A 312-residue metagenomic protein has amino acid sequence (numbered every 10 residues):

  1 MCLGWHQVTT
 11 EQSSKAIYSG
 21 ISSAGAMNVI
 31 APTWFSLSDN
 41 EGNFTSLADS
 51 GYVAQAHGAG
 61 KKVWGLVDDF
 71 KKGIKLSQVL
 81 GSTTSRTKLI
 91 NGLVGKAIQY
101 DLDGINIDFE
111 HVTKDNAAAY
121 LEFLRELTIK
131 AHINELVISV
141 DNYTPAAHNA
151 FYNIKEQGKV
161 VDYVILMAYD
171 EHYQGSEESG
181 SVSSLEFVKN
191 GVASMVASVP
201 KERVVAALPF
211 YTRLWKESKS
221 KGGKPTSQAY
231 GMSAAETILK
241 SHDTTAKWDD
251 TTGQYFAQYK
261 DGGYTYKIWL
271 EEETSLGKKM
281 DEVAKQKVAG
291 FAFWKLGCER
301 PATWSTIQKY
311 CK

Functional and structural regions predicted by a protein language model:
M1-G92: Glycan-recognition patch characteristic of GH18 chitinases/ENGases and related GlcNAc/peptidoglycan-binding proteins
H6-V8, W34, G65-D69, F109-H111 (+4 more regions): A cross-domain feature marking catalytic cores of carbohydrate-active enzymes and several ubiquitous metabolic/repair
T9-A24, G81-Q99, A146-I154, L270-A284: Short, acidic/polar
I30, I107, V164, A206 (+2 more regions): Conserved, mostly hydrophobic/aromatic
D39-N40, N91, K114-S241: Substrate-binding surface in catalytic domains of secreted glycosidases
G58-K61, N116-A118, E122, L127-I129 (+3 more regions): Short acidic, glycine/proline-enriched helix-loop-strand junctions
F210-D281, C311: Glycan-binding loop/region signatures in secreted carbohydrate-active enzymes
S275-K312: Acidic/aromatic/glycine-rich contiguous surface patches that form carbohydrate-binding/processing clefts and analogous
